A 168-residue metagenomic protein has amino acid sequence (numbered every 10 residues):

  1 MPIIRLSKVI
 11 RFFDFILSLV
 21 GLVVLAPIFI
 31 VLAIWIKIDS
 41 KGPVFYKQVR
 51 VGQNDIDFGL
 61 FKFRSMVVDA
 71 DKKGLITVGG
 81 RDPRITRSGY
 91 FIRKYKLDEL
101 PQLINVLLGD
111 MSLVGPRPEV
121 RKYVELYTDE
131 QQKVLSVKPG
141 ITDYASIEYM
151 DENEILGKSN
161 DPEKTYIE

Functional and structural regions predicted by a protein language model:
M1-D69: A hydrophobic, helix-centered structural microdomain
M1-V23, D129-K133, N153, G157-E168: N-terminal hydrophobic signal-anchor/signal peptide
P2-R5, V24, T77, R81 (+1 more regions): Aromatic-acidic/polar surface patches that form glycan- and anion
I30-I34, Q48-V49, Y123-V124, T128-S136 (+1 more regions): Intrinsically disordered, low-complexity boundary segments flanking structured domains
Y46-R84, A145-E168: Short, glycine-rich, amphipathic interfacial segments at transmembrane boundaries or analogous
G79-Y144: A short, structured surface patch at a secondary-structure boundary
